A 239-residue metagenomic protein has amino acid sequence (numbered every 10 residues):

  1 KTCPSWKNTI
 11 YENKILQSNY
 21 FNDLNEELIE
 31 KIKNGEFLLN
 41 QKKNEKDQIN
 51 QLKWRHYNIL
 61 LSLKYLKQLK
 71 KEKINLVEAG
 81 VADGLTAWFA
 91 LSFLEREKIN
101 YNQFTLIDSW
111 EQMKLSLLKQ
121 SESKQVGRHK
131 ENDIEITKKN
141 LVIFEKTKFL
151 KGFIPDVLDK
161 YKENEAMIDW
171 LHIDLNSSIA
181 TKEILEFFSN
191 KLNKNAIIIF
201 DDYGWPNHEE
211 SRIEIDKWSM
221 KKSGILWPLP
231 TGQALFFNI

Functional and structural regions predicted by a protein language model:
K1-Y20: N-terminal auxiliary segments of SAM/dcSAM-dependent transferases
L24-K53, K64, L69-I239: S-adenosylmethionine/decaboxylated-SAM
R55-N58: N-terminal pre-P-loop "Q-motif" helix
